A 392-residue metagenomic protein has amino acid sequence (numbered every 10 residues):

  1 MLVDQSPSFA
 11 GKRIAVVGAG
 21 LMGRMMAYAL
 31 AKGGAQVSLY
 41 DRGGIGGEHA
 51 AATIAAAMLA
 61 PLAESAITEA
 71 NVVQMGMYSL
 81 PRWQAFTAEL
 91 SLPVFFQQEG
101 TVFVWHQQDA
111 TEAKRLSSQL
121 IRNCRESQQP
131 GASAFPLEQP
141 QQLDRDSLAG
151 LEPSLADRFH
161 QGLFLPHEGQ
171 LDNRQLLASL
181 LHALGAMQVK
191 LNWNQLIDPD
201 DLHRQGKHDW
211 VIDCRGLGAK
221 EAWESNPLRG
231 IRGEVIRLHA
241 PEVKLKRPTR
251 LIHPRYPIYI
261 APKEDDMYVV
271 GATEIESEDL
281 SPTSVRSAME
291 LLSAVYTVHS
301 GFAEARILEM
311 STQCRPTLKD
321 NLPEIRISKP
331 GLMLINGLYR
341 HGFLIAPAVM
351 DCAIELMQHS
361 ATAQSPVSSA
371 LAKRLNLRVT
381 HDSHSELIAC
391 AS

Functional and structural regions predicted by a protein language model:
S8-G20: Beta1/beta-strand and adjacent pyrophosphate-binding region of the FAD-binding site in flavoprotein oxidoreductases
A15-V17, H208-L217, M350: Short hydrophobic core segments
M22-G33, M58-L59, V94-F96, R215-P330: Active-site substrate-recognition segment that forms the wall of the catalytic cavity or substrate channel
K32-A52: Glycine-rich FAD pyrophosphate-binding loop
A57-S147, L151: Dinucleotide-binding Rossmann-like beta1-alpha1 core, especially the glycine-rich loop that anchors the ADP
I67, N71-M77, Q108-T111, L163-S179 (+2 more regions): Short beta-strand to alpha-helix junction loop
F159-G206, W210, C214: Helical element adjacent to the flavin cofactor pocket in flavoenzyme catalytic cores
A305-S392: C-terminal catalytic lobe of FAD-dependent flavoproteins
